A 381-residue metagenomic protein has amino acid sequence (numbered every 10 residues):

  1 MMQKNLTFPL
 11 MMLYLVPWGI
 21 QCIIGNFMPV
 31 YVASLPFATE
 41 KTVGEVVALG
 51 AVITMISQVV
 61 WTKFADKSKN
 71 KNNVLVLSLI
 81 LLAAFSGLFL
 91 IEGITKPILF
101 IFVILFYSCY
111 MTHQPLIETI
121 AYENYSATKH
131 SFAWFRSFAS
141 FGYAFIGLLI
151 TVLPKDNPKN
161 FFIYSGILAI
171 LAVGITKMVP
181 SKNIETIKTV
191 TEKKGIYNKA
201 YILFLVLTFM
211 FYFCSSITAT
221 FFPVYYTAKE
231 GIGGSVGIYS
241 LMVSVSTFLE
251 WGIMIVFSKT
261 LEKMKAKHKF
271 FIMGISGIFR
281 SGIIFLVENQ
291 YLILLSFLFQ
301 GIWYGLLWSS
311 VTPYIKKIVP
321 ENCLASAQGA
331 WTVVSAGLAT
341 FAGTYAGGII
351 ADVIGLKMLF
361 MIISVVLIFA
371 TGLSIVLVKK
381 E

Functional and structural regions predicted by a protein language model:
M1-K4, V179-M210: Juxtamembrane intracellular "pre-TM" segments in multi-pass secondary transporters
Q3-A51, Y201-E230, I238-S240, W308: Helix-loop boundary and gating motifs at the non-cytosolic
L15, F85, T95-Q114, F209 (+1 more regions): Hydrophobic core of transmembrane alpha-helices in multi-pass small-molecule transporters, especially MFS/SLC-type
E45-K63, L241-V256: Central cavity-lining transmembrane alpha-helices of secondary-active solute carriers, predominantly the Major
I56-N70, P154, G252-K265, A351-D352: Helix-to-loop junctions at the C-terminal end of transmembrane segments in multipass secondary transporters
N73-G87, H268-I283, S364: Structural signature of the two symmetry-related core transmembrane helices
I104-F138: Cytoplasmic helix-loop-helix junction between adjacent transmembrane helices in 12-TM secondary transporters
N160-K177, M358-L377: Symmetry-related core transmembrane helices of the 12-TM Major Facilitator Superfamily/SLC fold
